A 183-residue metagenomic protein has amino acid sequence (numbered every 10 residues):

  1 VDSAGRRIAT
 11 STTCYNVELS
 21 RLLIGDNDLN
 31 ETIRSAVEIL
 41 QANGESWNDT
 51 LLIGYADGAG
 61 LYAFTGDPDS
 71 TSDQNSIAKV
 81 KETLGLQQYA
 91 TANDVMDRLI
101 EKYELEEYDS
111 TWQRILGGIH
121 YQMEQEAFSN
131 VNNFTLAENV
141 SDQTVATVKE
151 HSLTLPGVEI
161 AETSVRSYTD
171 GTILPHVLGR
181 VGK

Functional and structural regions predicted by a protein language model:
V1-K183: Membrane-proximal periplasmic segments of bacterial cell-envelope enzymes, especially penicillin-binding proteins
